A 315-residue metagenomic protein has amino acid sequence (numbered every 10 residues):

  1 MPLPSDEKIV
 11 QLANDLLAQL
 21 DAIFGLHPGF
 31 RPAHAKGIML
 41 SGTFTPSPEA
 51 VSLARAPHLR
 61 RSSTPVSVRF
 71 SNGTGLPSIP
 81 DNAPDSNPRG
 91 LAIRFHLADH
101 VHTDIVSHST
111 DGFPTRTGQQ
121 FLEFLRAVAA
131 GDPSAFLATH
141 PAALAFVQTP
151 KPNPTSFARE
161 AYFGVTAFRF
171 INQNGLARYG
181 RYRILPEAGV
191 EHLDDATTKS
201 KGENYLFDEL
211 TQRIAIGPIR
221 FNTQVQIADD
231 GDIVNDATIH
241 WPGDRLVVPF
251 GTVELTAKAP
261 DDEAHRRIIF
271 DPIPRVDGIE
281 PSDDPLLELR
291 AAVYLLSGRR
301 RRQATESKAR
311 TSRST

Functional and structural regions predicted by a protein language model:
M1-T315: Active-site-adjacent core segments of small-molecule enzymes
